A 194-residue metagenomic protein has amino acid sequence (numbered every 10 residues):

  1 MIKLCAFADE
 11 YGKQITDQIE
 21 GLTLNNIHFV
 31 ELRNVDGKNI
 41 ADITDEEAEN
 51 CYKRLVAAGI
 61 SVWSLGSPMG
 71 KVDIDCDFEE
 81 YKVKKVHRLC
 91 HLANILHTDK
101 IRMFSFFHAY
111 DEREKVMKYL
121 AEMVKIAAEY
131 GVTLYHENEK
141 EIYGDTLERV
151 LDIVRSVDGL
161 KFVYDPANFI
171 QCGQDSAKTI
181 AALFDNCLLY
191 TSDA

Functional and structural regions predicted by a protein language model:
M1-N94, T98, A128, V132 (+1 more regions): N-terminal pre-domain/capping segments
T16-E20, R54-A57, V72-Y164, Q171: Active-site acidic/histidine proton-transfer and metal-coordination neighborhood in alpha/beta enzyme cores
L24, E47, D152-I153, T179-A181: Glycine-rich, phosphate-binding/catalytic loops in enzymes
N26-H28, S156-K161, F184-C187: Glycine-enriched alpha-helix->loop->beta-strand junction motifs that scaffold or abut catalytic
R33, Y164-P166: Beta->alpha turn/N-cap motifs
K38-N39, N168-I170: Short gly/pro/ser/thr-enriched loop/turn and capping motifs at secondary-structure boundaries
G173-L188: A short alpha/beta connector and helix-capping loop motif
Y190-A194: Conserved small/polar residues in nucleotide/adenosyl-binding loops
